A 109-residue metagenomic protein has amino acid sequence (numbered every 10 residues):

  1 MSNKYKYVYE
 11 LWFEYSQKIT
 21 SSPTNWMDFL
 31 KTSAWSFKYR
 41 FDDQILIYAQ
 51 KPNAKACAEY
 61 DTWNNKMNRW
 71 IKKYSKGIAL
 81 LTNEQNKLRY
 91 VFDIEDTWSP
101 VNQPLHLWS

Functional and structural regions predicted by a protein language model:
M1-S109: N-terminal accessory/interface modules of nucleic-acid-binding and processing proteins
